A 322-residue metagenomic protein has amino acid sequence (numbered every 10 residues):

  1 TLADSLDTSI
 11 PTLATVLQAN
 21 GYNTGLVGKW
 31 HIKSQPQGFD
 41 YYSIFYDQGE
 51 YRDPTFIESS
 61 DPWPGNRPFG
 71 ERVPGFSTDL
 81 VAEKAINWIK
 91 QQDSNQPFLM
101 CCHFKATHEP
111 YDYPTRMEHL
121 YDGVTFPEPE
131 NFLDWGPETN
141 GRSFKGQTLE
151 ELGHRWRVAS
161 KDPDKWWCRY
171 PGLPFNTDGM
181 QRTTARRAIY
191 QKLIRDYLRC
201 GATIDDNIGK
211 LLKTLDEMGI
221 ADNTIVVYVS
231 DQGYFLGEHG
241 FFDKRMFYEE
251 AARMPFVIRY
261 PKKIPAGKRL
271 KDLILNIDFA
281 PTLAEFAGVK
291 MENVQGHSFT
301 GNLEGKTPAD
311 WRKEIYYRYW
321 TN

Functional and structural regions predicted by a protein language model:
T1-A82, P110-E118, K306, R312-Y319: Catalytic-site neighborhoods of secreted/periplasmic enzymes that process anionic sulfate/phosphate groups
S9-L13, S77, V81, A85 (+5 more regions): Stable alpha-helical elements in mature extracytoplasmic
A14-Y22, A82, G209, Y260-K262 (+1 more regions): Non-catalytic, well-ordered alpha-helical segments in soluble enzyme domains
L26, K84, N131, L152 (+3 more regions): Acidic, low-complexity intrinsically disordered regions
W30-I32, V229, H297-S298: Conserved beta-strand edge residues that scaffold enzyme active sites
G38-Y41, Y46, P97, P110 (+3 more regions): C-terminal cap/loop subdomain of S1 sulfatases and analogous C-terminal strand-loop tails that border
D47-V73, I89-Q96, C101-N223, V227-I274 (+1 more regions): Active-site-proximal cap/lid insertion segments
